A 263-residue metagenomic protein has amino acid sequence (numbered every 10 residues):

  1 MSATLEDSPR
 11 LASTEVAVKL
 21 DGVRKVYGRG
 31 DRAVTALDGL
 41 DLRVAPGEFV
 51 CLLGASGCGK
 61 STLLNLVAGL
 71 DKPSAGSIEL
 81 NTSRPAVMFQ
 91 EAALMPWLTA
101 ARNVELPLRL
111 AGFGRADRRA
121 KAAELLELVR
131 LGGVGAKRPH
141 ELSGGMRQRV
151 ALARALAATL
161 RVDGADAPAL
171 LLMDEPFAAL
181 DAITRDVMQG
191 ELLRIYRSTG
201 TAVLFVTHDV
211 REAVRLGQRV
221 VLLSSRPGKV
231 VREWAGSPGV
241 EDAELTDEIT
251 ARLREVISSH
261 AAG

Functional and structural regions predicted by a protein language model:
R10-L20, V26-G39: A short, flexible loop at the N-terminus of ABC-type nucleotide-binding domains that lies
V23, R109, A116-V134, R194: Conserved ABC ATPase "signature" region
C51, V150-D163: ABC ATPase nucleotide-binding domain "signature" region
L53-A55: The feature captures the beta-strand-to-loop junction immediately N-terminal to the Walker
A68: Helix-to-loop junction immediately C-terminal to a conserved catalytic motif
A75-P85, K121: Conserved ABC transporter NBD signature motif
L98-E105: Short coil-to-helix segment of the ABC ATPase nucleotide-binding domain corresponding to the Q-loop/switch region
R138-L142, M146-R147: Conserved ABC ATPase signature
